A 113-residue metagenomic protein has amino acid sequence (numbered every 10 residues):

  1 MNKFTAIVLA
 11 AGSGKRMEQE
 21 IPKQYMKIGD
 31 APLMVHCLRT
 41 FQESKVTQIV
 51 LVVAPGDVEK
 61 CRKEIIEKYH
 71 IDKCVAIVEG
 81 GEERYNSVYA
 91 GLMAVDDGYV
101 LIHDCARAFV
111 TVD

Functional and structural regions predicted by a protein language model:
N2, I71, A94-G98: Glycine-rich phosphate-binding loop signature in dinucleotide/nucleotide-binding domains
N2-V58: N-terminal glycine-rich phosphate-binding loop and ensuing alpha1 helix
I28, V52, V78-E79, H103: Structural motif
I28-A31, K68, V112: Residues at alpha-helix boundaries and the short loops/turns that link adjacent helices
R39, I66, Y89-M93: Generic structural signal for well-ordered alpha-helical scaffold segments
S44-K45, E67-C74: Short helix-capping segments at alpha-helix termini
E59-E64: Acidic helix N-cap motif at the loop->helix transition within catalytic regions of sugar-transfer enzymes
A76, E82-D113: Conserved beta-loop-beta/alpha segment of the NTase-like Rossmann-fold superfamily that binds/positions NTPs
